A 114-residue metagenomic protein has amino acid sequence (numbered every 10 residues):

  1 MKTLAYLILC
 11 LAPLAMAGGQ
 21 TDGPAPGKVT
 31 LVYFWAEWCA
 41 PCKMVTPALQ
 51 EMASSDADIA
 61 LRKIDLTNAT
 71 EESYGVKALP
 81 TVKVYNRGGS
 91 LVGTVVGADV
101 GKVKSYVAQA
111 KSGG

Functional and structural regions predicted by a protein language model:
A5-L14: Bacterial N-terminal signal peptides
M16-V29, N68, E72-S73: A short beta-strand-turn-helix
T21-M52: Local sequence-structure signature of Cys/Sec-based thiol-disulfide redox active-site neighborhoods
Y33-F34, T46, Q50, D56-A69: Thiol-based oxidoreductase modules, predominantly thioredoxin-like and allied folds used for disulfide exchange
A36-A40, L66-T70, S90, D99-K102: Solvent-exposed loop/turn segments at secondary-structure junctions within structured extracellular/periplasmic domains
M44, Q50, S54-D58, R87-S90 (+1 more regions): Sec-exported extracytoplasmic/periplasmic mature domains
Y74-K83: Structural micro-motif
K83-G114: Non-catalytic, surface beta->alpha helical segment in thiol-disulfide oxidoreductase systems
